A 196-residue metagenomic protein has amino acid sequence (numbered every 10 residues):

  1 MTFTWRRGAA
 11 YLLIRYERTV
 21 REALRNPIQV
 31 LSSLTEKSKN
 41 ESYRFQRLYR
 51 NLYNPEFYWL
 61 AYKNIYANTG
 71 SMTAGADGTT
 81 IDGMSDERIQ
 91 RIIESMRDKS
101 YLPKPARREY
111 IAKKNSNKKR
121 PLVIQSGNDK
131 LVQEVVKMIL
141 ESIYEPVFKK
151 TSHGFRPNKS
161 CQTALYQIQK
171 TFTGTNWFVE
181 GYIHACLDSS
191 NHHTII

Functional and structural regions predicted by a protein language model:
M1-I196: Non-catalytic terminal/accessory segments
